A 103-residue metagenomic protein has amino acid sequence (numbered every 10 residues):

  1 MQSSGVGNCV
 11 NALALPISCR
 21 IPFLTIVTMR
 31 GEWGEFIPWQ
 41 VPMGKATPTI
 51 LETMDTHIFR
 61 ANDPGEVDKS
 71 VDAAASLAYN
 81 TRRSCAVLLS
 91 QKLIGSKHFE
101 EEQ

Functional and structural regions predicted by a protein language model:
M1-E32: Thiamine diphosphate
G7-C9, W33, T81-Q103: Glycine/aspartate-rich loop-and-adjacent alpha/beta segment that forms the canonical ThDP
C9-I17, I37-P38, G44-P48: Short, charged beta->alpha transition segments
L13-I17, A74-L77, E102-Q103: Short, solvent-exposed amphipathic alpha-helical segments in soluble enzyme and RNA/protein-processing domains
S18-L24, M54-T56, N80-C85: Short coil/turn connectors at secondary-structure junctions
E32-F36, V67-S70, L77, I94-H98: Short, well-ordered, mixed-charge alpha-helical segments that flank or form enzyme active sites
W39-A73, N80: Conserved thiamine diphosphate
